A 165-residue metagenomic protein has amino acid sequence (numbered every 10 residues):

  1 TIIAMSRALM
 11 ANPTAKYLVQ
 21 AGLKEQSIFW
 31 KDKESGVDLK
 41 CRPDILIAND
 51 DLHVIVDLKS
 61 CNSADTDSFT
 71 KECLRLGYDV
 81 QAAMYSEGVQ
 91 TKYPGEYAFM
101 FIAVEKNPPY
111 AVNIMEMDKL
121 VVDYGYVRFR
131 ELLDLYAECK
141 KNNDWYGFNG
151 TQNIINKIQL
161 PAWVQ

Functional and structural regions predicted by a protein language model:
T1-R42, N149-T151: Metal-dependent nuclease catalytic cores that hydrolyze phosphodiester bonds in DNA/RNA, characterized by
T14-Q20, I47-I55, V89-Y97: Secondary-structure boundary elements
F29-K31, C61-S63, K106-P108: Short, solvent-exposed loop/turn segments at secondary-structure junctions
S35-C41, N62-S63, T151-A162: Glycosyltransferase-associated regions of secretory-pathway enzymes, highlighting luminal stem/catalytic domains
G36-K40, I47, D51-H53, E96 (+1 more regions): Coil-to-beta-strand transition motifs
C41-K71, Y85: Conserved catalytic cores of phosphodiester-cleaving nucleases, focusing on short active-site segments
E72-D79, M84-Q165: Metal-dependent nuclease catalytic regions and adjoining charged, substrate-binding loops involved in nucleic-acid end
